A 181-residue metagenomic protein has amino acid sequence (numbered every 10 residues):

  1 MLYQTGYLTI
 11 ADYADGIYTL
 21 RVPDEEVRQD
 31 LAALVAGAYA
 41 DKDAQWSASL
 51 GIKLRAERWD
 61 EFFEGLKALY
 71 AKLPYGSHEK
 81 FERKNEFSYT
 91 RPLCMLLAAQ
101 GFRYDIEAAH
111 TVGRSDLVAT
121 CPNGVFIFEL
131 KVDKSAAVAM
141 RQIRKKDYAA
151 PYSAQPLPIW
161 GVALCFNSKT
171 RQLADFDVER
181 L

Functional and structural regions predicted by a protein language model:
M1-A136, K145, R171-L181: Extended alpha-helical interface modules used as scaffolds for assembling large macromolecular complexes
A136-L157: Basic, amphipathic alpha-helical patches used to engage nucleic acids or provide basic targeting signals, exemplified
P151, Q155-L181: Domain-level recognition of nuclease-like catalytic cores that cleave nucleotide substrates
